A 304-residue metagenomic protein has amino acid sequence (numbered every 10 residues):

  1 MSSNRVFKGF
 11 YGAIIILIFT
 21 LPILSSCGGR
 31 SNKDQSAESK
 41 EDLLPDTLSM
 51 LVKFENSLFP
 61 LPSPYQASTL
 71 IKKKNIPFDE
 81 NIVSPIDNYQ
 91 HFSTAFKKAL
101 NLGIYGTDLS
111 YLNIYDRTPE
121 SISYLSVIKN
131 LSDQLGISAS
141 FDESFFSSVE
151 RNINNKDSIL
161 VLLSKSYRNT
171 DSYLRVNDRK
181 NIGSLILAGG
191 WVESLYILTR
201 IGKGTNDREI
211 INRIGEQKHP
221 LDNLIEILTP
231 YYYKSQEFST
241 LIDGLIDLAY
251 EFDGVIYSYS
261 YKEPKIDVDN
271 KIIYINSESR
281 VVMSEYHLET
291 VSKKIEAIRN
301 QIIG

Functional and structural regions predicted by a protein language model:
S2-I14: Bacterial N-terminal signal peptides that target proteins for export
I23-S26: C-terminal motif of bacterial Sec signal peptides marking the signal peptidase cleavage site
G28-S31: Bacterial signal peptide processing site
S36-S148: N-terminal Sec/ER secretory leader and immediately downstream segment of secreted/extracellular precursors
G106, S110-N113, S132, G136 (+6 more regions): A structural signal for well-ordered alpha-helices, especially hydrophobic packing surfaces of coiled-coils
I122-V127, S144-S147, L185-I186, I211-G215 (+3 more regions): Short, charged, amphipathic alpha-helical segments
N155-I242: Extended amphipathic alpha-helical interaction segments
Y232-G304: A cross-kingdom marker for long, charged
